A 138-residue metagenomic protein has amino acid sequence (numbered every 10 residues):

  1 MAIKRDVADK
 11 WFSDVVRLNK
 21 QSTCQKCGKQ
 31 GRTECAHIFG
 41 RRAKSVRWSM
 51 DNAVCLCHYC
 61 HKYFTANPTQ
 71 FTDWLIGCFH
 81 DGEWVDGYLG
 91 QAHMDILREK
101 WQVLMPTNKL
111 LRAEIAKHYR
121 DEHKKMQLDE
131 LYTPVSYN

Functional and structural regions predicted by a protein language model:
M1-R5: A positional/architectural concept
D6-K10, V46-W48: Active-site metal-coordination segments of metallo-dependent hydrolases
A8, F12, N67-F71, H93 (+2 more regions): Alpha-helical structural motif
A8-E34, C57: Short cysteine-rich loop/turn motifs with clustered Cys
C24, H80-W101: Short amphipathic alpha-helical segments with coiled-coil-like heptad repeat character
Q25-N52, F64: Histidine-centered nuclease catalytic patch
A53-H80, D86-G90: Short Cys/His-centered divalent metal-binding micro-motifs
M94-N138: Short flanking/linker segments adjacent to small metal-binding domains or redox-active Cys/His motifs
